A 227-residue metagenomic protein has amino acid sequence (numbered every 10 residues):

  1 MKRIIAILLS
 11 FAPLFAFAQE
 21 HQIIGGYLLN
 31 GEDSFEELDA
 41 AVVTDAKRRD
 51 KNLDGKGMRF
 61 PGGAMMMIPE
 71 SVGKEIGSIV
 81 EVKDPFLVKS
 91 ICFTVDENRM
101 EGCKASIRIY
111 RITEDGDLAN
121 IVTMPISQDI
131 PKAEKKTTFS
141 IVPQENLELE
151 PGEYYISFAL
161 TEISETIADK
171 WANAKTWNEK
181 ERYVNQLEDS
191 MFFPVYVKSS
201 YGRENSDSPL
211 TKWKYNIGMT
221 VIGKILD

Functional and structural regions predicted by a protein language model:
M1-H21: Bacterial Sec-dependent N-terminal signal peptides
Q19-V42: N-terminal Sec signal peptide and the immediately downstream disordered periplasmic leader that contains the TonB box
E36-I112, A159-D227: Beta-sheet-rich sandwich/jelly-roll-like modules and their strand-loop junctions
M100-D117, K132, F139, Y154: Mid-length scaffold segments of soluble, non-membrane domains
I112-T123, A174: Acidic Ser/Thr/Pro-rich low-complexity disordered segments that often serve as glycosylated linkers/stalks around
N120-K132: Solvent-exposed serine/threonine-rich low-complexity stretches and specific carbohydrate-binding patches
K136-N146: Exposed aromatic-hydrophobic patches
E150-G152: A glycine-anchored, Pro-Gly-centered beta-turn/N-cap motif
